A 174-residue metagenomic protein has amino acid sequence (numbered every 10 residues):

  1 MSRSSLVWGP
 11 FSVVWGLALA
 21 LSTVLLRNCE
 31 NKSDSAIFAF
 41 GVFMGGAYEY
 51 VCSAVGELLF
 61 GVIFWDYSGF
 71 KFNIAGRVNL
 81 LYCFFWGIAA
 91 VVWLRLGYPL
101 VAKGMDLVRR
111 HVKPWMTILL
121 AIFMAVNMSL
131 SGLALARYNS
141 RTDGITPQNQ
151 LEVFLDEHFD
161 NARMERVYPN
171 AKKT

Functional and structural regions predicted by a protein language model:
M1-T174: Aromatic-rich, lipid-facing transmembrane alpha helices and their immediate juxtamembrane interface loops in integral
